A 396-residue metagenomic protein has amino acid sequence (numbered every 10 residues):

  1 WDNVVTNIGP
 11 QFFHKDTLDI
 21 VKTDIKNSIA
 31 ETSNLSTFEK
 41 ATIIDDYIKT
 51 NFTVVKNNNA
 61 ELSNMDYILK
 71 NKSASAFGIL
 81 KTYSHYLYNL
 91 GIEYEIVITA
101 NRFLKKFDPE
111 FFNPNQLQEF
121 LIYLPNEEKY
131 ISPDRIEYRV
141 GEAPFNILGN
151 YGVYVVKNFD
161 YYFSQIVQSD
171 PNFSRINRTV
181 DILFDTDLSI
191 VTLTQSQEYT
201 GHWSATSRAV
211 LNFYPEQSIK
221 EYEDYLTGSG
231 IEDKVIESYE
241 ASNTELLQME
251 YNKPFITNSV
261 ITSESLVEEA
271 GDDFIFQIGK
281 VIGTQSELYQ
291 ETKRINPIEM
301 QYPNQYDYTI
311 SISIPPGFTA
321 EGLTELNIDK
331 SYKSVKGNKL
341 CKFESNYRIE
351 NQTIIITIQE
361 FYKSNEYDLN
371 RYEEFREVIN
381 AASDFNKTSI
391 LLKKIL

Functional and structural regions predicted by a protein language model:
W1-L396: A sensor for short, sequence-defined functional sites
